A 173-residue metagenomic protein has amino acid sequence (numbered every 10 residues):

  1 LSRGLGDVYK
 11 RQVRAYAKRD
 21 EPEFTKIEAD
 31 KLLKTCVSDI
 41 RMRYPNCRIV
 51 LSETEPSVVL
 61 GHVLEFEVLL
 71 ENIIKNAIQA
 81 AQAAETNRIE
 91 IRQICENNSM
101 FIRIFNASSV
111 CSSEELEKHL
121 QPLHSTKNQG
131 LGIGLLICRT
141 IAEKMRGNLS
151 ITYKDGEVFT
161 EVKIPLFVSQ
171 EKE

Functional and structural regions predicted by a protein language model:
L1-L5, Y9: Single conserved hydrophobic/aromatic residue that forms the stacking wall/gate of nucleotide- or nucleobase-binding
R19-P22, V58-G61, T126: Conserved micro-motifs of the catalytic ATP-binding
E23-V37: A conserved beta-strand-to-alpha-helix junction within the catalytic ATP-binding
R48-V58: Conserved catalytic submotifs in the C-terminal HATPase_c
C111-L123: Short conserved segment of the HATPase_c
G134, C138: Short alpha-helical Gxxx[C/S/T] motif in the catalytic ATP-binding
A142-E143: Detector for a conserved hydrophobic position within an alpha-helical segment of the HATPase_c
